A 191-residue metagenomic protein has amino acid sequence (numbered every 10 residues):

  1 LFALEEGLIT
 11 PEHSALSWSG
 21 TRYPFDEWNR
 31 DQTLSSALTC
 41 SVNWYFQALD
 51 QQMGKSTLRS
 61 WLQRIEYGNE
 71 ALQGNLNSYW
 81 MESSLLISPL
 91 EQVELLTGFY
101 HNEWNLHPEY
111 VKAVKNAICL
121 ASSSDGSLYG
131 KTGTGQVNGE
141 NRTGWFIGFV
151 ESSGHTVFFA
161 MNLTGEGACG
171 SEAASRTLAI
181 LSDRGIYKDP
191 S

Functional and structural regions predicted by a protein language model:
L1-A15, A37, F159: Active-site SXXK
L8-I9, Y67, I186: Helix N-cap/coil-helix junction residues
T10, W28-Q32, S36, C40 (+4 more regions): Soluble non-cytosolic domains of exported or imported proteins
S14-E27, S36: Acidic helix-start/capping segments at beta-turn-to-alpha-helix junctions
S17-S19, W80, W145: Tryptophan-centric aromatic hotspots in well-structured domains and transmembrane helices
F25-L34, F46-F99: Mid-domain, small-residue-enriched loop/turn segments at the edges of structured enzyme/sensor domains
S36-A37, Y45, N69-A71, G148 (+1 more regions): Structural recognition of the beta-strand scaffold that forms the well-ordered cores of secreted hydrolase catalytic
Q51-T57, T97-S191: Structured C-terminal helix/loop/strand segments within mature extracytoplasmic catalytic/sensor domains
